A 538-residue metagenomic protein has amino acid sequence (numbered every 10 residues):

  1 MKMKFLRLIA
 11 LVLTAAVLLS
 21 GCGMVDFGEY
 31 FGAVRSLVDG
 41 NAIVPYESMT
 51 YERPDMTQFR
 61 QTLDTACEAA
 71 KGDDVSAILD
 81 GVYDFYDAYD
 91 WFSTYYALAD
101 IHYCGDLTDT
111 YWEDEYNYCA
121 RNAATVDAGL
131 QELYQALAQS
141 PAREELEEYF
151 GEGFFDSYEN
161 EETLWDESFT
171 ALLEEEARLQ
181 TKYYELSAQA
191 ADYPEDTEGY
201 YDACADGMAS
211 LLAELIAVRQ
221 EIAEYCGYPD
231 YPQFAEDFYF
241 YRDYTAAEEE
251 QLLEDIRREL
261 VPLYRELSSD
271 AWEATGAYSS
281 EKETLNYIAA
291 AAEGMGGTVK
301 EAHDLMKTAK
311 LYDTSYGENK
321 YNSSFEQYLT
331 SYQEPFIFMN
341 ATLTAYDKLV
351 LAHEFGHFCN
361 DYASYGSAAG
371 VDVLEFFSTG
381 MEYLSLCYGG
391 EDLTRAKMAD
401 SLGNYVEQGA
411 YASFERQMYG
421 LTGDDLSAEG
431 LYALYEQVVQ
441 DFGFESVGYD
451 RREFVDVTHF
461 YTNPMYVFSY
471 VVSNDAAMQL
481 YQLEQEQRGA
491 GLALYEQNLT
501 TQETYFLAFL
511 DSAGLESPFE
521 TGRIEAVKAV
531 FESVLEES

Functional and structural regions predicted by a protein language model:
L13-L18: Hydrophobic core
D26-S280, E503: A well-structured
H102-C104, C359, S385, A412 (+1 more regions): C-terminal, non-catalytic "cap/extension" segments appended to globular domains
L253-Y264, S280-M306: Zn2+-dependent metallopeptidase catalytic core
E259, S364, A369-N404, S473: Post-HExxH zinc-binding segment in Zn-dependent metallohydrolases
L311-E334: Catalytic zinc-binding patch centered on the HExxH motif and its immediate surroundings that defines zinc-dependent
F336-L351: Short pre-active-site segment immediately N-terminal to the catalytic Zn-binding motif
